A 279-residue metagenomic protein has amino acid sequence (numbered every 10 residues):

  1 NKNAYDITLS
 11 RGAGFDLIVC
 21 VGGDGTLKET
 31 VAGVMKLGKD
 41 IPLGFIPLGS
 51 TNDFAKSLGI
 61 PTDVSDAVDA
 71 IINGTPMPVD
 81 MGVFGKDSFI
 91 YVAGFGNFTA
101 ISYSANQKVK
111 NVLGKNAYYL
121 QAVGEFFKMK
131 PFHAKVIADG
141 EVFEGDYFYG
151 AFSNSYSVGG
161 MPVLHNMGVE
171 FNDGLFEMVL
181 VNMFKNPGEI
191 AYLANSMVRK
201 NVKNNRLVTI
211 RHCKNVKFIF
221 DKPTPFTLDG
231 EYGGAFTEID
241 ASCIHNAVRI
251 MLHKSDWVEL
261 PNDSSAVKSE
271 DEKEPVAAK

Functional and structural regions predicted by a protein language model:
N1-V21, K28, A32-G33, W257-E259 (+1 more regions): ATP/NTP phosphate-donor binding region
V31-V34, K56-L58, V163-L164: Short amphipathic alpha-helical segments
K36-F152: Catalytic core of DAGKc-family lipid kinases
G94, F98, A151-M167, Y232: Glycine-rich phosphate/pyrophosphate-binding beta-alpha loops
T99-I101, E144-D146, S157-M161, N186-I190 (+1 more regions): Short acidic/glycine-rich loop or secondary-structure boundary segments that cap or lie
V109-A117, V158, N166-G188: Gly/Ser/Thr-rich active-site loops/lids in small-molecule metabolic enzymes that frequently grip phosphoryl groups
K130-F132, D146-F148, N172-E177, K214-V216: A generic structural signal for short beta-strands and their flanking turns/coil linkers
A138, E170, L180-K279: ATP/nucleoside-binding phosphotransfer catalytic cores, i.e., glycine-rich phosphate-binding loops
